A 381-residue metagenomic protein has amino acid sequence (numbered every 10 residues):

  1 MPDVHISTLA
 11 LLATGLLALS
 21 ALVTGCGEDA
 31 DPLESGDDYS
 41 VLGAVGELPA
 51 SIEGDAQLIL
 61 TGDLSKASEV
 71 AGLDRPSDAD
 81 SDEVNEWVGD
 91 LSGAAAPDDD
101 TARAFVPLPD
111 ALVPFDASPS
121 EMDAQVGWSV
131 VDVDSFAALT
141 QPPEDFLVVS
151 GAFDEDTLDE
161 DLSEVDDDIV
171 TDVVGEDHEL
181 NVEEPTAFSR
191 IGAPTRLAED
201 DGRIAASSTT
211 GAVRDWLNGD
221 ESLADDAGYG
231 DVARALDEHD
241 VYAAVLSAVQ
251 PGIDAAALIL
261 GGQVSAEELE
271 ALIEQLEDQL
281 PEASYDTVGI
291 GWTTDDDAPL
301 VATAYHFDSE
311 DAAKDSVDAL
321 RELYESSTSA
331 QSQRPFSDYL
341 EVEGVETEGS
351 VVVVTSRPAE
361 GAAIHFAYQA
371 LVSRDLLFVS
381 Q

Functional and structural regions predicted by a protein language model:
P2-A13: Bacterial N-terminal signal peptides that target proteins for export
L16-S20: Alpha-helical transmembrane segments
A21-G25: C-terminal motif of bacterial Sec signal peptides marking the signal peptidase cleavage site
G27-E144, G151-Q381: Soluble, non-membrane globular domain cores that form compact, hydrophobic packing and curved binding surfaces
